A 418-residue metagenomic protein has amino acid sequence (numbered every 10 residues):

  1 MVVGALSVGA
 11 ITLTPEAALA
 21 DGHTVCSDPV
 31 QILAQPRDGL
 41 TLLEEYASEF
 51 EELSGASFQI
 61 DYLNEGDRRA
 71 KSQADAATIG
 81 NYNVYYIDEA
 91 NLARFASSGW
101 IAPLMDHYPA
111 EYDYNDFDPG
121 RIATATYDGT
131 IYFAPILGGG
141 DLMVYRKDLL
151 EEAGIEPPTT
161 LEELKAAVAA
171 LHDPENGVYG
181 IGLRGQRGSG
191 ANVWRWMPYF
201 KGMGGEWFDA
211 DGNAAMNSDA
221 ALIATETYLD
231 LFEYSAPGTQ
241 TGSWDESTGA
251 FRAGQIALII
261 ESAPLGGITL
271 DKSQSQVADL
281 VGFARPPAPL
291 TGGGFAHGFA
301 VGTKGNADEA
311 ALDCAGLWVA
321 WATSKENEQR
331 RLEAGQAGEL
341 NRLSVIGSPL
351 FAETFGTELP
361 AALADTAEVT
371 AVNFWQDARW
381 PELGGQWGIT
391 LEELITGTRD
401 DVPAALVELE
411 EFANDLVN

Functional and structural regions predicted by a protein language model:
G22, E89-G140, E156, K165 (+3 more regions): Hinge/lid segment of periplasmic solute-binding proteins
G22-T24, S57, E151, T366-N418: Conserved C-terminal helix/tail region of periplasmic/extracytoplasmic solute-binding proteins
E49-F117, D148-T159, G254-L258, S275 (+2 more regions): Extracytoplasmic "Venus flytrap"/periplasmic binding protein-like
E52, A153, E226, E233-A236 (+3 more regions): Extracytoplasmic/periplasmic substrate-recognition and gating elements
A74, G80-N83, E111-L149, Y179 (+2 more regions): A structural signal for short loop-to-beta-strand junctions that line the ligand-binding cleft of periplasmic/secreted
D128-I136, D141, K165-A214, I256: Extracytoplasmic/periplasmic solute-binding protein
V168-P174, D211-Q240: Glycine-centered hinge/linker elements that transmit conformational signals in sensory and ligand-binding systems
E333-G385, I389, E393: Long, aromatic- and glycine/proline-rich binding clefts that accommodate carbohydrate-like moieties
